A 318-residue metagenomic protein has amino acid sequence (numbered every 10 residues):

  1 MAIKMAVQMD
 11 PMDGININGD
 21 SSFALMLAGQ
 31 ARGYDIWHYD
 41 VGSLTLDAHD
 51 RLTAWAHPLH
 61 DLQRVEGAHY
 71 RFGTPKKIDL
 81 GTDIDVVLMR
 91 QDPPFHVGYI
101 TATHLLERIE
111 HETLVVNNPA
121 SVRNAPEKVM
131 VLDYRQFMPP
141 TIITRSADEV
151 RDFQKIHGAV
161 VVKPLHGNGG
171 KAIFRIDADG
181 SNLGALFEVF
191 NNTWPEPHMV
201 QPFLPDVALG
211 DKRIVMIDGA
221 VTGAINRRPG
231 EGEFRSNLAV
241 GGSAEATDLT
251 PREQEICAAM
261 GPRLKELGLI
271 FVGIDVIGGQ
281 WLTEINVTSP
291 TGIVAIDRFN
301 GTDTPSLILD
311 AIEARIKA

Functional and structural regions predicted by a protein language model:
I3, Q8-M9, G14-N18, F234 (+1 more regions): ATP-dependent carboxylate activation and anion-phosphoryl transfer catalytic cores that bind Mg-ATP to form
I3, Y34, T113-L114, P139 (+4 more regions): A structural micro-motif
V7, L88-M89, Q201: Redox-cofactor binding/interface segments in oxidoreductases and associated redox assembly factors
D13-I143: Conserved N-proximal alpha/beta basic substrate-recognition cap immediately N-terminal to, or forming the N-lobe
S21-S22, A147-D148, K155-A159, G169-I256 (+1 more regions): Phosphate-binding site of ATP-dependent enzymes
P119-R123, R227-G230, I277-W281: Short glycine-enriched loops at secondary-structure junctions
